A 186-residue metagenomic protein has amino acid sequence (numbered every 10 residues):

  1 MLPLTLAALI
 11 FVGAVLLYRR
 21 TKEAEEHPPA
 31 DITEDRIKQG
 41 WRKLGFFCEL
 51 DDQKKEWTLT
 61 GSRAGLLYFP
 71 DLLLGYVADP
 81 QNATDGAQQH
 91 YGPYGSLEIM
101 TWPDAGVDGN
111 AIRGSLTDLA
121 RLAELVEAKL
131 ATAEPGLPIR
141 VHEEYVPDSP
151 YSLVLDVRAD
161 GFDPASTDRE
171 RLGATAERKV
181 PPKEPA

Functional and structural regions predicted by a protein language model:
M1-A7: Feature marks short, highly hydrophobic, charge-poor N-terminal signal-anchor/signal peptide-like helices that anchor
A7-A14: Core hydrophobic alpha-helical membrane-spanning segments
V15-A186: Positively charged, low-complexity terminal tracts and the immediately adjacent first secondary-structure elements
